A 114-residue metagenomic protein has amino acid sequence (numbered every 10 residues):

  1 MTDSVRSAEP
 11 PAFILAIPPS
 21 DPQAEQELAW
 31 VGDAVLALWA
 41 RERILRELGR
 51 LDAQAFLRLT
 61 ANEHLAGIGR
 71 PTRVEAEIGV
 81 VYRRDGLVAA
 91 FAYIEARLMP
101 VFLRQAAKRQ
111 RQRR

Functional and structural regions predicted by a protein language model:
T2-R114: RNase III-family endoribonuclease catalytic core
